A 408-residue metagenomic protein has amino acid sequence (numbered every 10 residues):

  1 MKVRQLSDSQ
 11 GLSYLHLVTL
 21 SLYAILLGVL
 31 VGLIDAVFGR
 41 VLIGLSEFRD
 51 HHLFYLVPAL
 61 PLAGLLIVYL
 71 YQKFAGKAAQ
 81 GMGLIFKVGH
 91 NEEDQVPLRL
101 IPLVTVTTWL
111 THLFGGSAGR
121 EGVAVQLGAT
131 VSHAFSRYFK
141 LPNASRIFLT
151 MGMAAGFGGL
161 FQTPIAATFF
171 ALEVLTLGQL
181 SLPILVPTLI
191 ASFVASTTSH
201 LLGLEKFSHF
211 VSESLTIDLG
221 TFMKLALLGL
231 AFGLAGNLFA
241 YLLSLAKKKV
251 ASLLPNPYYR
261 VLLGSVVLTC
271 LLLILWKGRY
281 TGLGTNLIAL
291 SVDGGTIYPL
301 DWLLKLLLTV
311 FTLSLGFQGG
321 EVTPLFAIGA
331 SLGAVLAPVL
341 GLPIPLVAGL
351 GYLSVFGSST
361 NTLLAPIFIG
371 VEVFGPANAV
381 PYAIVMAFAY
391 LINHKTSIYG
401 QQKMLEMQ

Functional and structural regions predicted by a protein language model:
M1-Q408: Alpha-helical transmembrane segments and immediately membrane-proximal extracytoplasmic
